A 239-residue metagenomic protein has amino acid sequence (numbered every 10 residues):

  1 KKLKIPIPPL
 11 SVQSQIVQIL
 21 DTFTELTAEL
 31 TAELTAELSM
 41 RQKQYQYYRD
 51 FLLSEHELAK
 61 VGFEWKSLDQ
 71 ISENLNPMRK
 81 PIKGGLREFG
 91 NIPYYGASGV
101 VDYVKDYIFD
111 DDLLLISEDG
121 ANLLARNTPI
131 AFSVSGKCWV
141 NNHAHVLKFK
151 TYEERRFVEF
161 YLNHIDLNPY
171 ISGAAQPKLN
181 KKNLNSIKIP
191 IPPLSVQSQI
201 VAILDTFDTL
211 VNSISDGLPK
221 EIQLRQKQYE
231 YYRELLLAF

Functional and structural regions predicted by a protein language model:
K1-I7, K137-H143, A175-P192: A short glycine-rich beta-alpha junction/loop motif
L3-E64, K188-F239: Amphipathic alpha-helical coiled-coil/heptad-repeat segments
L58-R79, G85-Y95, E221: Non-catalytic DNA-recognition/assembly elements of restriction-modification systems
N74-K80, S117-D119, A238: Alpha-helix capping/hinge segments and adjacent helical runs
R79, Y170-I171: Pro/Gly-rich coil/turn motifs and low-complexity linkers
G96-S98, D106-N163, S172-A175, N180: A short beta-sheet element
I165-Y170, D208: A common structural junction motif
